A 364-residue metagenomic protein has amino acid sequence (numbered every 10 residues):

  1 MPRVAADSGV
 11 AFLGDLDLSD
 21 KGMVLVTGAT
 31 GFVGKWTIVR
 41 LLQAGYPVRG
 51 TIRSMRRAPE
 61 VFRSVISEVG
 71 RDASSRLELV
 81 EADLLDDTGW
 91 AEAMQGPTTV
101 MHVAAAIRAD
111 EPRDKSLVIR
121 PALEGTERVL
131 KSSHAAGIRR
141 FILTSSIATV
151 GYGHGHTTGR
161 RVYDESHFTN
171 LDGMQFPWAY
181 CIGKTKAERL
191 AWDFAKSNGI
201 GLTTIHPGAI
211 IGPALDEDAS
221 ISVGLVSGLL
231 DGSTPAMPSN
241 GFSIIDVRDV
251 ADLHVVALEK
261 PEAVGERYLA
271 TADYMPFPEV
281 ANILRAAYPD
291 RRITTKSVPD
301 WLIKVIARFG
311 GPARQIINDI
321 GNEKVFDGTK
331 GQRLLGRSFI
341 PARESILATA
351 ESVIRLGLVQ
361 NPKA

Functional and structural regions predicted by a protein language model:
D15, L253-A313, R333, A342-A364: Mid/C-terminal beta-alpha module of Rossmann-like enzyme folds, strongest in SDR-family dehydrogenases/epimerases
L18, G22-Y46, T51: N-terminal Rossmann NAD(P)H-binding glycine-rich loop of SDR-like oxidoreductase domains
I66-E124: NAD(P)H-binding glycine-rich loop region in Rossmannoid oxidoreductase-like domains and their noncatalytic homologs
E111-A179: Conserved Rossmann-fold NAD(P)-dependent oxidoreductase catalytic core, especially the SDR/UDP-sugar
M174-L202: Active-site Tyr-X1-5-Lys
S197-I200, G212-G224, A257-Y268: Glycine/proline-rich active-site loop of Rossmann-fold NAD(P)-dependent oxidoreductases
V226-P235, N240-Y268, D273: Alpha-helical substrate-binding/gating segment
I306-S338: Conserved C-terminal active-site "lid" loop/helix of NAD(P)H-dependent oxidoreductases that clamps the redox cofactor
